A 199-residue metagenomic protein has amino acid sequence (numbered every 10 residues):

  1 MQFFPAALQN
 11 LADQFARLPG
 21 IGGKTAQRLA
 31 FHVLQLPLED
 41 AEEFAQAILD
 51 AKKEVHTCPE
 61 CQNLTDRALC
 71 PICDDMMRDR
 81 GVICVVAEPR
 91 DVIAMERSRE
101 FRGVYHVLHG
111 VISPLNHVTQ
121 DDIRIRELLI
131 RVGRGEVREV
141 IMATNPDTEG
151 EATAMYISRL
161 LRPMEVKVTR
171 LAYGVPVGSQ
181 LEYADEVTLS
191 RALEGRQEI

Functional and structural regions predicted by a protein language model:
Q2-L8, R17, A30-V92: Cys/His-rich Zn2+-binding cysteine-cluster or related metal-binding knuckle/ribbon modules and their
F3, A7, L36, D40 (+3 more regions): Catalytic cores of large soluble enzymes that bind and process phosphate-bearing ligands
Q9-D13, Q27-F31, E42, Q46 (+7 more regions): Solvent-exposed alpha-helical segments within well-ordered globular domains of core cellular machineries
N10, R102, L129-I141, N145-I199: Long C-terminal interaction/binding lobes of large macromolecular proteins
Q14, L18, L36, A51-E54 (+10 more regions): Conserved, well-folded catalytic cores of nucleic-acid-processing and energy-transducing macromolecular machines
A26, D75-T144: Extended interfacial segments that mediate partner engagement and assembly in macromolecular machines
D40, Q46-I48, P59-Q62, P71-I72 (+6 more regions): Core recognition of P-loop NTPase motor domains used across DNA-transaction enzymes
